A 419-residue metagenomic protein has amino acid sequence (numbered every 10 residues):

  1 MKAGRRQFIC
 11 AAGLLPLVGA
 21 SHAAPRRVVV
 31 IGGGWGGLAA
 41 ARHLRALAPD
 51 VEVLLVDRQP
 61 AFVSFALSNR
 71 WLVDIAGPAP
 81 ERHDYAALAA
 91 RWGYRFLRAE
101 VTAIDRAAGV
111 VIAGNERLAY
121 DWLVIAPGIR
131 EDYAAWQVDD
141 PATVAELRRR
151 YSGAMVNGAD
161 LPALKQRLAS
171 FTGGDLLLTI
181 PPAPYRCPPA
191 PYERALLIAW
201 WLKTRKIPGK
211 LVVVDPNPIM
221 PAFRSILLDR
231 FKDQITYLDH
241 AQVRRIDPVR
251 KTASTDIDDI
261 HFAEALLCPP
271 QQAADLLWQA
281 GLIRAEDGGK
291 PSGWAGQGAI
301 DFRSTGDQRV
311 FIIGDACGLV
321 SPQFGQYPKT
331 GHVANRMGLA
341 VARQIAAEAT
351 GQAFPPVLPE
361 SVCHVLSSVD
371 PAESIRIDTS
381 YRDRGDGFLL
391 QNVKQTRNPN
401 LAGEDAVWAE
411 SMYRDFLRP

Functional and structural regions predicted by a protein language model:
M1-P16: N-terminal secretory signal peptides and thylakoid transit peptides that target proteins across membranes
K2, L97-I180, W200-K203, L266: FAD-binding core/adjacent interface of flavoenzyme oxidoreductases
A24-R95, P182-A222: Beta1-alpha1 glycine-rich phosphate/pyrophosphate-binding loop at the start of Rossmann-like nucleotide-binding domains
R91, R95-A103, V111, L118 (+1 more regions): A Rossmann-like FAD-binding core segment of flavoenzymes
P141-S170, A263-E264, C268-H332: FAD-site-proximal beta/loop scaffold in flavoenzymes
L319-Q352: A conserved FAD-binding loop/helix module that cradles the flavin
A346-I377, Y381-R382: Active-site-proximal substrate-binding core of FAD-dependent oxidoreductases
S374-P419: C-terminal auxiliary extensions adjacent to catalytic cores
